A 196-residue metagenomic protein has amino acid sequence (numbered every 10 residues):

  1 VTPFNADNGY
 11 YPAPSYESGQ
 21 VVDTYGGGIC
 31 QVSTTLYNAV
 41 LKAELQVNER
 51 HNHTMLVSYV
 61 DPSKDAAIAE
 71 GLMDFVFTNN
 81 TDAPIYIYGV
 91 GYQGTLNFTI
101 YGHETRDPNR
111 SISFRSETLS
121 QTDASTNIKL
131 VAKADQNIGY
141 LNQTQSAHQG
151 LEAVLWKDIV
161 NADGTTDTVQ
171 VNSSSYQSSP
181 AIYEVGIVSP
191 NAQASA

Functional and structural regions predicted by a protein language model:
V1-A196: Well-ordered beta-sheet/strand-loop patches within structured domains
